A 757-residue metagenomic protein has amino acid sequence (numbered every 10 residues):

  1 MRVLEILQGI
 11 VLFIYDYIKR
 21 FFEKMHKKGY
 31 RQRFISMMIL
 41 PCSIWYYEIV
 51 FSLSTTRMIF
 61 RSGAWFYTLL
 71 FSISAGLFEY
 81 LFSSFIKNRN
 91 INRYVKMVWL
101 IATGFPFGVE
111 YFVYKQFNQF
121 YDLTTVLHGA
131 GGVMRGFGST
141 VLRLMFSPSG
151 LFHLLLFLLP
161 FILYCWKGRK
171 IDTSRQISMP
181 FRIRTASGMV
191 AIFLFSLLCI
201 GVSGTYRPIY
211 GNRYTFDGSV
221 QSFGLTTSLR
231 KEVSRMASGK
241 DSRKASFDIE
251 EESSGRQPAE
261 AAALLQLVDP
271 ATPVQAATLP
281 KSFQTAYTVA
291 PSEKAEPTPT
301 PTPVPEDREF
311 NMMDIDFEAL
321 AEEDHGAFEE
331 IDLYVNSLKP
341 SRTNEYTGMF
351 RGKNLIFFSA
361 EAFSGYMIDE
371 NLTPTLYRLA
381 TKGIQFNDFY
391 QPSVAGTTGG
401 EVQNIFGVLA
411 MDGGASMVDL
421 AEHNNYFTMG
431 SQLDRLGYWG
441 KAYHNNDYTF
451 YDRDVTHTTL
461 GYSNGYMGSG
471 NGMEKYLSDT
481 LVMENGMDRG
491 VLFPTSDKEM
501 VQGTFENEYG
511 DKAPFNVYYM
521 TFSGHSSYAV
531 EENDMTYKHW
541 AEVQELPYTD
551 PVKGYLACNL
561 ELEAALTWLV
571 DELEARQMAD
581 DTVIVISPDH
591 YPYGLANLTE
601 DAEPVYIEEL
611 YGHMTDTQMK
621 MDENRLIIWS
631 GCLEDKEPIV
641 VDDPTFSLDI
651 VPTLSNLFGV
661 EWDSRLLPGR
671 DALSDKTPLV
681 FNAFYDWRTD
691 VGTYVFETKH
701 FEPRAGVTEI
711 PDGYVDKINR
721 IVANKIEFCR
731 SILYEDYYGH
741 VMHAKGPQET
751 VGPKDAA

Functional and structural regions predicted by a protein language model:
M1-L154, I162-T205, A757: Extended, compositionally biased non-globular segments that define protein topology
V3, L7, V11, I39-C42 (+7 more regions): Intrinsic-disorder-associated interaction segments
G9, F13-M25, A261, L320 (+2 more regions): Long, compositionally biased, charged low-complexity segments
L40-P106, L279, L338, G465 (+6 more regions): Charged/polar interaction segments and conserved charged motifs
Y121, H128, I315, E323-G326 (+1 more regions): Short coil/turn linker and secondary-structure boundary residues
D122-L127, S147-F161, R235-E250, H700-P703: Juxtamembrane/interfacial segments around transmembrane helices
I200-N344: Membrane-interface segments at or immediately adjacent to transmembrane helices that form the boundary between
D324-A757: Solvent-exposed soluble domains appended to multi-pass membrane proteins
